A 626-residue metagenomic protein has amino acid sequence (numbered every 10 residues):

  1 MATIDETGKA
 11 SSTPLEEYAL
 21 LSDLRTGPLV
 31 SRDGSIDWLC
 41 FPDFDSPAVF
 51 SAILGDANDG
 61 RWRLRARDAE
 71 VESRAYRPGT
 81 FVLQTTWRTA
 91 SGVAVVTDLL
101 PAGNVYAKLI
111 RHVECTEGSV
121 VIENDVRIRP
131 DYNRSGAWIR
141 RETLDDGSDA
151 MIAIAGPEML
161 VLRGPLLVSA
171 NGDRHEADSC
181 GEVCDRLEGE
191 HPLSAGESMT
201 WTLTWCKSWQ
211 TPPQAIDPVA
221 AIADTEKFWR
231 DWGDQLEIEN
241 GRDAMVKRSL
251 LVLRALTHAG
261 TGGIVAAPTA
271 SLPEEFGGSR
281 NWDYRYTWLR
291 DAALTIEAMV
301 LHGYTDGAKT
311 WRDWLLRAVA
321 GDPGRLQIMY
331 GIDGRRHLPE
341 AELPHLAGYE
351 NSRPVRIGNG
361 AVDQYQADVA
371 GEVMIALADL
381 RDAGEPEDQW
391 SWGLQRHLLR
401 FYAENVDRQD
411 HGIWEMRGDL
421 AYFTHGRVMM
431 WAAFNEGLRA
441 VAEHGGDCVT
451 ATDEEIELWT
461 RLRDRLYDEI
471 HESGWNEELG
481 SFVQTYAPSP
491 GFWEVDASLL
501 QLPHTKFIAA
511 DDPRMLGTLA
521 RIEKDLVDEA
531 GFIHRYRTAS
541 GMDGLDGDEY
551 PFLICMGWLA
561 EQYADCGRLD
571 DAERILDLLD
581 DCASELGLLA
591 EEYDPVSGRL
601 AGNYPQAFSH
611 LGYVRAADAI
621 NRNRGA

Functional and structural regions predicted by a protein language model:
M1-A626: Acidic, mature catalytic/reactive cores of soluble proteins
